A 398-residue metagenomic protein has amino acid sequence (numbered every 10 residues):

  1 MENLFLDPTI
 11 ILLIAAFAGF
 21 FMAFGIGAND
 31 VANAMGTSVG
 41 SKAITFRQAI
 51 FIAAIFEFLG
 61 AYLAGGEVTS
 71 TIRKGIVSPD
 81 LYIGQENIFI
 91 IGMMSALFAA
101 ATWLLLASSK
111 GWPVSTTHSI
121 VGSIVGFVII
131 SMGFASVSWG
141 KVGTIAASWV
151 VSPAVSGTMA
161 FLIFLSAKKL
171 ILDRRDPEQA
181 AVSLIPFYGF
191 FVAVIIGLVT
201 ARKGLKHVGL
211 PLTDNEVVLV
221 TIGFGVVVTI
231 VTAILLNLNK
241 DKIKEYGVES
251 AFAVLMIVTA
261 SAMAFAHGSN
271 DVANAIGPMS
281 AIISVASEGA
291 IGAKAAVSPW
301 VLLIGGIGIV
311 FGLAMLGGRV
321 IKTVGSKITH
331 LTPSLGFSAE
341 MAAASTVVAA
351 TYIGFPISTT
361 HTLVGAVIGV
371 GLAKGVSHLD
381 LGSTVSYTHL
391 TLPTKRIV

Functional and structural regions predicted by a protein language model:
E2-L390: Alpha-helical transmembrane segments and immediately membrane-proximal extracytoplasmic
H389-V398: Single conserved hydrophobic/aromatic residue that forms the stacking wall/gate of nucleotide- or nucleobase-binding
